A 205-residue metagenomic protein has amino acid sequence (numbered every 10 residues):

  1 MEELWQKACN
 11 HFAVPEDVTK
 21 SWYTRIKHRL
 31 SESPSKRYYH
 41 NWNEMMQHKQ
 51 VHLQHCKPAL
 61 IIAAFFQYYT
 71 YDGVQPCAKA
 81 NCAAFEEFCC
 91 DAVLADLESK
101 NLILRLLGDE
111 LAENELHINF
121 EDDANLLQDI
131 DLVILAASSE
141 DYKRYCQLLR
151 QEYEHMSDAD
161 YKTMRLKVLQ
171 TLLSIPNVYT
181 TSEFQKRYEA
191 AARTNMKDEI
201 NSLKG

Functional and structural regions predicted by a protein language model:
M1-K27: Hydrophobic, proline/glycine-rich low-complexity stretches
E3-H11, E32, K36-Y39, Q47-C56 (+2 more regions): Divalent metal-dependent phosphate-bond-processing catalytic cores, especially two-metal-ion Mg2+/Mn2+ enzymes that act
Q6, N10, T24, Q50 (+2 more regions): Replace "anionic and nucleotidyl ligands
T19-H28, W42, I61, D96-L107: Short, well-structured alpha-helical segments
S33-M45, Y71-A83: Active-site metal-coordination segments of metallo-dependent hydrolases
H48, K57-V74, N81, S99-L107: His-Asp-centered metal-binding catalytic motifs of divalent-metal-dependent phosphohydrolases/nucleases
Y69-T70, V74, C89-C90, I134: Hydrophobic/aromatic-lined pockets within catalytic cores
N81-N114: Histidine- and acidic-residue-rich, metal-dependent catalytic cores
